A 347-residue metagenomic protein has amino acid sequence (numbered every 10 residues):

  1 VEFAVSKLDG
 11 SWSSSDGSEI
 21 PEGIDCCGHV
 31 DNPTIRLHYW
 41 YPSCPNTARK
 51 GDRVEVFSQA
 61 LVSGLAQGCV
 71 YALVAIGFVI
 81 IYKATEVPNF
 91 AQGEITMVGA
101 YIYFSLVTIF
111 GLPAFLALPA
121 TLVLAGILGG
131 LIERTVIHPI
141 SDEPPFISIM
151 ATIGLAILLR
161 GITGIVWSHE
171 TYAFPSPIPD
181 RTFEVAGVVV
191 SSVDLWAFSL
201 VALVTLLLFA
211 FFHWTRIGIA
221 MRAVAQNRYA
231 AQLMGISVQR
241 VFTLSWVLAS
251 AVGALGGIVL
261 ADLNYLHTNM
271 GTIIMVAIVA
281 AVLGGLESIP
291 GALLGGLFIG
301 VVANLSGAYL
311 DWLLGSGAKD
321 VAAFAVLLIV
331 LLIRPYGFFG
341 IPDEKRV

Functional and structural regions predicted by a protein language model:
D31, I35-V74, I102, L112-A117 (+7 more regions): Membrane-interfacial amphipathic/re-entrant helices at transmembrane-helix boundaries
R36-D52, T135, V166, Q226-L233 (+2 more regions): Cytosolic-side transmembrane-helix boundaries in multi-pass membrane proteins
V62, A84-L131, T135, Y309-L313: Membrane-embedded helix boundary and interhelical linker motif in transport proteins
Q67, V189-N269, I289-G295: Helix-loop-helix "hairpin" substructures at the membrane interface of multi-pass membrane proteins
Y71, A75, G111-V123, T243-G253 (+1 more regions): Transmembrane alpha-helical segments in multi-pass inner-membrane proteins
F78, G111-L155, I162, L294-I299 (+2 more regions): Alpha-helical transmembrane segments within multi-pass membrane transporters and channels
E94-V98, I140-T163, M270-V282, F298 (+1 more regions): Pore- or pathway-lining transmembrane helices of multi-pass membrane proteins that form conduits for solutes/ions
F110, P139-W214, V241, L305-A322 (+1 more regions): Transmembrane helix-bundle core of multi-pass membrane transporters and related energy-transducing complexes
